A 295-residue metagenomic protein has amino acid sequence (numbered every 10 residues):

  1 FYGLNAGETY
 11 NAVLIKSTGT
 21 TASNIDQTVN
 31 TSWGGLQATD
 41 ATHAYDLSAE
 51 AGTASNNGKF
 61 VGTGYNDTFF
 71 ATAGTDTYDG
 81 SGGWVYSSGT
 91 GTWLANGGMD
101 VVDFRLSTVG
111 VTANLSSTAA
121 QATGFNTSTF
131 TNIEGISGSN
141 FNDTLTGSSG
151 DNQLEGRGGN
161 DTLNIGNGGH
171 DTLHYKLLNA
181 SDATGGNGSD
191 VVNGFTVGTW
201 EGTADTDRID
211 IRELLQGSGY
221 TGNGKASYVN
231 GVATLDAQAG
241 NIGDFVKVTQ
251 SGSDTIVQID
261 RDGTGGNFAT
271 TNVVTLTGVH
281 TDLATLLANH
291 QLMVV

Functional and structural regions predicted by a protein language model:
F1, A22-N24, V29, L36 (+16 more regions): Hydrophobic "rung" positions of tandem beta-strand repeat architectures that form parallel beta-solenoids
F1-D46, D79-G82, G97-S128, S181-G188 (+1 more regions): GD-rich hexapeptide-repeat beta-solenoids
N5, D40-T42, A51, S55 (+13 more regions): Extracellular, beta-strand-rich repeat scaffolds characterized by small/acidic residue-biased motifs
A6, G169-V295: Acidic glycine/aspartate-rich repeat arrays in secreted/surface proteins
L14, T72, N114-S117, T146-G150: Short, tandemly repeated low-complexity microdomains enriched for cysteine and small residues
G34, G58, V111, D143 (+2 more regions): Residue-level detector of beta-strand structural context in well-folded domains
N56-G58, A73-Y78, Y86-G89, L145-G147 (+4 more regions): Short small/polar-residue motifs
